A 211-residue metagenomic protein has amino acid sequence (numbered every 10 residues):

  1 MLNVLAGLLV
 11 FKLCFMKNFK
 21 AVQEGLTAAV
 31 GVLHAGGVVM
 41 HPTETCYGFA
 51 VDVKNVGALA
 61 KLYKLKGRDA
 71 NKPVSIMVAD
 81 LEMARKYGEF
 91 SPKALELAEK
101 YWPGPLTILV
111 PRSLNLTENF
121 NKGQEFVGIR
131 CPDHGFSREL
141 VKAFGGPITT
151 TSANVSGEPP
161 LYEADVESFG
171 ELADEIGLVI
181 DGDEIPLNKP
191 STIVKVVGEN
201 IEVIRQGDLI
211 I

Functional and structural regions predicted by a protein language model:
V4, F11-I211: Active-site-adjacent structural elements in enzyme catalytic cores
